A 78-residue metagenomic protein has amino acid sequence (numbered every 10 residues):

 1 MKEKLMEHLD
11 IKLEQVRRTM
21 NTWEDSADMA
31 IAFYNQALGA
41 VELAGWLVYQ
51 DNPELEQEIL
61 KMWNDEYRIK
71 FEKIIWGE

Functional and structural regions predicted by a protein language model:
M1-F33: N-terminal acidic leader/helix
M1-M6, E72-E78: Short intrinsically disordered terminal tails
T22-N64: Acidic, low-complexity, intrinsically disordered interaction modules
K61-I74: Short, mixed-charge aromatic SLiMs
